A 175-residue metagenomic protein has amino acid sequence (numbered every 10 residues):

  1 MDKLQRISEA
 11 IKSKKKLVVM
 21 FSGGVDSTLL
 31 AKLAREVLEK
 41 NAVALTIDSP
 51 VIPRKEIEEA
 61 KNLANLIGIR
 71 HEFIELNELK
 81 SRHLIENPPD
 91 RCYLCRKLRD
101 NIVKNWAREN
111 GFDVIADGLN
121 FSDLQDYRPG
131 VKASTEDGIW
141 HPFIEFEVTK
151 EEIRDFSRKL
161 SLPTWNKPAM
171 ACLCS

Functional and structural regions predicted by a protein language model:
M1-K159: ATP-dependent adenylation/nucleotidyltransferase module used to activate substrates
T149, R158-S175: Histidine/lysine/aspartate-rich catalytic loop segments that bind and position anionic ligands
